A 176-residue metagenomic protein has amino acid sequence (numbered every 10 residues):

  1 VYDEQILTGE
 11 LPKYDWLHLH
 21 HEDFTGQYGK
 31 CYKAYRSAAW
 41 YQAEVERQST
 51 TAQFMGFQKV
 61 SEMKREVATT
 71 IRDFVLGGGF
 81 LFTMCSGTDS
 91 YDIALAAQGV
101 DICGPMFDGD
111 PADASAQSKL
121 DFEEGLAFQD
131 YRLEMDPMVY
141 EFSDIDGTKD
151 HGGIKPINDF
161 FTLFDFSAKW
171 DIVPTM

Functional and structural regions predicted by a protein language model:
V1-D89, I93-A97: Helical hinge/lid and interdomain linker segments adjacent to catalytic or ligand-binding clefts that mediate domain
M84-M176: An acidic, glycine-rich "communication" segment
